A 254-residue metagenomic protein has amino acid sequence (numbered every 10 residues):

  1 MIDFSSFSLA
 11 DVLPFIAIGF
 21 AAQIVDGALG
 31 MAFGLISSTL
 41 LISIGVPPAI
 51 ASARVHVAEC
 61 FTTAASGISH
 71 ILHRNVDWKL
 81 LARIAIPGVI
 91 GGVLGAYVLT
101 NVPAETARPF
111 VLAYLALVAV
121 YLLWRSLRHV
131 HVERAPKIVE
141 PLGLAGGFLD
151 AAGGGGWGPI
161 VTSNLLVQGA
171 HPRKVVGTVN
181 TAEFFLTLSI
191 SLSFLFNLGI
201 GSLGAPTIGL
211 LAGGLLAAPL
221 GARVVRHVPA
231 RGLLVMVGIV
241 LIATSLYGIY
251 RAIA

Functional and structural regions predicted by a protein language model:
M1-Q23, G27, A32-I44, P48 (+4 more regions): Juxtamembrane transmembrane-helix boundary motif
Q23, S52-C60, V176-F184, L241: Transmembrane helix-bundle signature of multi-pass membrane transporters/permeases
C60-T63, A116-A119, F184-L188, I242-S245: Small-residue-rich packing faces within the transmembrane alpha-helices of Major Facilitator Superfamily
A64-G67, S191: Hydrophobic alpha-helical transmembrane segments of ABC transporter permease domains
G177, S191-S193: Feature detects amphipathic, helix-rich regulatory segments
